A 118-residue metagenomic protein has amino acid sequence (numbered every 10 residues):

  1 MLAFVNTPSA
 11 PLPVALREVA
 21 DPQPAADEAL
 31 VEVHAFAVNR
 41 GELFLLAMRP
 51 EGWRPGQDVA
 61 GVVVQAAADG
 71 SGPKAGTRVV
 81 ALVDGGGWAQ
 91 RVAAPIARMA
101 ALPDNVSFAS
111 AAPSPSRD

Functional and structural regions predicted by a protein language model:
M1-F4: Short structural boundary motif marking the start of a folded domain
N6-P11, A20-P22, S71, A101: Selective for proline/serine-rich intrinsically disordered segments in cytosolic/nuclear regulatory regions
P8-S9, V64-D69, I96-A97, P103-N105: Short loop segments at secondary-structure junctions
A10-L16, R40-E42: Short N-terminal binding/cap micro-motifs at the start of the first secondary-structure element
P13, E28-L30, M99: A residue-level signal for beta-strand positions that form part of recognition/binding surfaces within mature
A15-E18, W88: Residue-level marker for the onset of beta-strands and adjacent loop->beta junctions in well-ordered domains
A20-A37, L45-G86, A93: Glycine-rich beta-strand-centered segment in the early N-terminal region that forms part of a ligand/cofactor-binding
F44, R78-D118: NAD(P)H dinucleotide-binding glycine-rich loop of Rossmann-like/cofactor-binding domains, especially the beta1-alpha1
